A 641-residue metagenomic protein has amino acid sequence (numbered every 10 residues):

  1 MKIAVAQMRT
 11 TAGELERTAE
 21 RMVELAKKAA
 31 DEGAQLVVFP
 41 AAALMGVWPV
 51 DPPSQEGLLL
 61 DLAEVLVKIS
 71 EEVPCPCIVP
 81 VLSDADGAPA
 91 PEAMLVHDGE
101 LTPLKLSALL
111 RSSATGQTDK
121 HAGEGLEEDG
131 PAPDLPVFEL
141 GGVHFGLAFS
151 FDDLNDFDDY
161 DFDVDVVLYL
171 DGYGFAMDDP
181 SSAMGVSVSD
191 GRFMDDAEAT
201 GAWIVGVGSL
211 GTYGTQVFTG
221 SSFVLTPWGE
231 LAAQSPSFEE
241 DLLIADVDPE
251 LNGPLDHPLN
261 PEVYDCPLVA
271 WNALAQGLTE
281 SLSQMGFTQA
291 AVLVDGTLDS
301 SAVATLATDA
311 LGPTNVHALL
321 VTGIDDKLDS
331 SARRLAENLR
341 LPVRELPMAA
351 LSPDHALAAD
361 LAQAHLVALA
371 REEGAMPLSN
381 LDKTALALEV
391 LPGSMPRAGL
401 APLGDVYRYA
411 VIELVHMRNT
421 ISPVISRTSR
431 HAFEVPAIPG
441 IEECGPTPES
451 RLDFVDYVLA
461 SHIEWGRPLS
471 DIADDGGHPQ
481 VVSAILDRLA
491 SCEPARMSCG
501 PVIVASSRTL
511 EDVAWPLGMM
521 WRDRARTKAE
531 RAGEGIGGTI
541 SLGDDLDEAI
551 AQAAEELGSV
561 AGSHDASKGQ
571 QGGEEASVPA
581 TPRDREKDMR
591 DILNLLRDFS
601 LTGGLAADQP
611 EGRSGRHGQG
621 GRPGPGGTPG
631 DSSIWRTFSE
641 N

Functional and structural regions predicted by a protein language model:
M1-L293, A304-L320, K327-S330, R334-E345 (+2 more regions): Enzyme catalytic cores with a strong preference for nitrogen-chemistry domains
P227, H257-G296, S300-R616, G621-N641: ATP/NTP-dependent adenylation/nucleotidyl-transfer catalytic domains that generate, transfer, or process NMP-activated
